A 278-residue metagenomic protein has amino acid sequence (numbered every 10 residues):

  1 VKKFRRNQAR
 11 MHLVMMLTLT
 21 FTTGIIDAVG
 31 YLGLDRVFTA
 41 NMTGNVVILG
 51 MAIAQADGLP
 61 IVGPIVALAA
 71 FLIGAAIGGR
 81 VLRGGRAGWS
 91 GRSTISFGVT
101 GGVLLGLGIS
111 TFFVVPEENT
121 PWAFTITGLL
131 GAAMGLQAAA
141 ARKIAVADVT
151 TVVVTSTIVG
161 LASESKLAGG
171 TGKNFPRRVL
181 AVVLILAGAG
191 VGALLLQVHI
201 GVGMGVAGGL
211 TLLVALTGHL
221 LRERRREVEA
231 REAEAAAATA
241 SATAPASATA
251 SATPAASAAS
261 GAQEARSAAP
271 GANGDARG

Functional and structural regions predicted by a protein language model:
V1-A9, R222-G278: Intrinsic disorder in cytosolic terminal tails and internal cytosolic loops of multi-pass membrane transporters
K2-E234: Alpha-helical transmembrane segments of multi-pass membrane proteins
